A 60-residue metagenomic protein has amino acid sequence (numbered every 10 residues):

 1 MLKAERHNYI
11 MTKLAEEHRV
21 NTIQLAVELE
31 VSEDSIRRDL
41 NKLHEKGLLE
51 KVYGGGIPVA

Functional and structural regions predicted by a protein language model:
L2-E28, D34, L40-A60: HTH-adjacent hinge/linker in prokaryotic transcriptional regulators
